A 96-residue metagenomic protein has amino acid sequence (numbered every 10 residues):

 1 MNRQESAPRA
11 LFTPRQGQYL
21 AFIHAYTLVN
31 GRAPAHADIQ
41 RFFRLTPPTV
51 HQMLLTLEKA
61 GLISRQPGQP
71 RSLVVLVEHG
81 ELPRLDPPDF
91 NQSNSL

Functional and structural regions predicted by a protein language model:
M1-L11: Short, Lys/Arg-enriched N-terminal segment that forms or immediately precedes the first helix of a structured domain
A10-Q16, A35, Q66-F90: Short, cationic-aromatic polyanion-contact patches
A25-G31: Short helix-capping/hinge SLiMs at alpha-helix to coil transitions
A33-F43: A short alpha-helical element within helix-turn-helix/winged-helix DNA-binding domains across DNA-binding proteins
L54-L55: Short, hydrophobic-biased segments on the C-terminal half of alpha helices that form "recognition helices"
G61: Glycine-centered, phosphate/nucleic-acid-interacting loop/turn motifs that mediate DNA/RNA or nucleotide
